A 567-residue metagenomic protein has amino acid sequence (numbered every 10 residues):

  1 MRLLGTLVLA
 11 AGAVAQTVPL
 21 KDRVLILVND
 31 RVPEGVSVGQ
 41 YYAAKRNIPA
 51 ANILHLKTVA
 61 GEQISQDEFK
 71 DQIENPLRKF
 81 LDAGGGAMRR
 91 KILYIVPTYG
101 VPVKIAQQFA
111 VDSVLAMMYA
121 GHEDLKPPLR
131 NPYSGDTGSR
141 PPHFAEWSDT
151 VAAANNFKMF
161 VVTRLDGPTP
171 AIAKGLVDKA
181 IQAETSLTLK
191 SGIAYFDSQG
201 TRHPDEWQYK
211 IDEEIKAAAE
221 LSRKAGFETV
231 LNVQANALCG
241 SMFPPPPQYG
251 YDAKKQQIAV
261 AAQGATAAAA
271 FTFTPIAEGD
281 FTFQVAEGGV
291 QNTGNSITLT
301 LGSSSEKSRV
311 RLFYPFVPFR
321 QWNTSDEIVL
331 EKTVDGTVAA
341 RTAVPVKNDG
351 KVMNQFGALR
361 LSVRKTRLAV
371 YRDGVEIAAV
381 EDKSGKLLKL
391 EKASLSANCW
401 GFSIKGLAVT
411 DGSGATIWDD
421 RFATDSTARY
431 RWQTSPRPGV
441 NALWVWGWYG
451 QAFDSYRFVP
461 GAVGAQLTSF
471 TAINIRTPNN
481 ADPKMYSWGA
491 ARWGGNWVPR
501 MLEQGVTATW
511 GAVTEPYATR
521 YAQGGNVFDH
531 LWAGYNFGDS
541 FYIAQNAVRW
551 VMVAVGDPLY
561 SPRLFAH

Functional and structural regions predicted by a protein language model:
M1-V8: Sec-dependent signal peptide recognition, specifically the positively charged N-region followed immediately by
R2, A43, T282, G288 (+1 more regions): Short, functional N-terminal and low-complexity linear motifs
A10-G12: N-terminal signal peptide c-region/cleavage motif recognized by signal peptidases
Q16-K255, S413, A423-H567: Cysteine-dependent hydrolase recognition
P247-W432: Extracellular glycan-recognition regions
